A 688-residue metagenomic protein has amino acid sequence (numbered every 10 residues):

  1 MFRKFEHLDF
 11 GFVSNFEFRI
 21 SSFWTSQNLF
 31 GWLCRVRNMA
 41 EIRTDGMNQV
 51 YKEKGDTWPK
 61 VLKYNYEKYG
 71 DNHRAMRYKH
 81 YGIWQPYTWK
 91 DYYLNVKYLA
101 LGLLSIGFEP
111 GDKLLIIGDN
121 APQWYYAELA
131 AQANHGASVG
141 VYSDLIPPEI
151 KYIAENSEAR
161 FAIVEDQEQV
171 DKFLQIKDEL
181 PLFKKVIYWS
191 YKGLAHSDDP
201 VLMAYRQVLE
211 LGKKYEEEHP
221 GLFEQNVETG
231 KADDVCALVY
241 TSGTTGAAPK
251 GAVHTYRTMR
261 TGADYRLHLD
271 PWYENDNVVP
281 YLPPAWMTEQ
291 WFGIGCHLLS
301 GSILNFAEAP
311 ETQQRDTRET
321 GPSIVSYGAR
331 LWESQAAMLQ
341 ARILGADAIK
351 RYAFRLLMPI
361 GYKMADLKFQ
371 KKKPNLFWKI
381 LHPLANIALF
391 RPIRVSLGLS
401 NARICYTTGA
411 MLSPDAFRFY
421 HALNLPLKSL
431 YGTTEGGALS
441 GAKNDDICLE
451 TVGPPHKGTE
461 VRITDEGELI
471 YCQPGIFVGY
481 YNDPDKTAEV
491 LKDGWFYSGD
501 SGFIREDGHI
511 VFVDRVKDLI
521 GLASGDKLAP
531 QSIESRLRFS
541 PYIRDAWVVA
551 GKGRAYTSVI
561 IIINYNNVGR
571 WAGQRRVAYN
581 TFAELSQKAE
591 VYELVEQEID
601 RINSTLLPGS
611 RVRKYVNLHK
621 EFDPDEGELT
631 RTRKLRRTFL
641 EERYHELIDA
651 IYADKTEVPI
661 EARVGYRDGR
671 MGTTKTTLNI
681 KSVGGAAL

Functional and structural regions predicted by a protein language model:
F30, A133-L211, Q225, L594: Structural core segment of the AMP-binding/adenylate-forming
R43, L62-Y87, L194, H619-E621: AMP-dependent adenylate-forming
A75-L129, I146-K151, A204-E210, T255-Y256: Conserved AMP-binding/adenylate-forming core of the ANL superfamily
P86-K90, R206, C236-A263: Conserved AMP-binding A3 loop
M203, Q207-Y240, P271-N277: Conserved pre-ATP/AMP-binding loop-to-beta segment of ANL
R260-P280, P284-F390, N401: Conserved AMP-binding/adenylation subdomain of ANL enzymes
P455-L522: Conserved ATP-binding/catalytic segment of the ANL
I520, D545-W547, E596-A687: Conserved C-terminal "lid"/linker of ANL adenylate-forming enzymes
